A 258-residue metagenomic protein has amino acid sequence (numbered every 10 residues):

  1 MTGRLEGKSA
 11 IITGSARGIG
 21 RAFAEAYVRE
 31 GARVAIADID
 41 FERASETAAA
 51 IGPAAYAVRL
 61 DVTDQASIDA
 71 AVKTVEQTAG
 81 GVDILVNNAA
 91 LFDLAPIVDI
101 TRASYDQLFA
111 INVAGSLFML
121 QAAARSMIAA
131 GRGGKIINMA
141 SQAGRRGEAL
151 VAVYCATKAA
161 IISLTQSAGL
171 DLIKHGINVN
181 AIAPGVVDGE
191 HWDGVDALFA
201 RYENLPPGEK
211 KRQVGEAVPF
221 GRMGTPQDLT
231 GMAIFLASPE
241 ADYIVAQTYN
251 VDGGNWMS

Functional and structural regions predicted by a protein language model:
P96-I97, S104-F109, V214: Substrate-binding pocket helix/loop in short-chain dehydrogenase/reductase
V98, R146-A152, K174-H175, G221 (+1 more regions): Active-site loop immediately N-terminal to the catalytic Tyr-X3-Lys motif of short-chain dehydrogenase/reductase
L120, T157, T165: Active-site helix of classical SDR
R125, L170-D171, D242: Alpha-helical segment proximal to the catalytic Tyr-Lys
S141: Residue(s) in the substrate-gating loop at a strand-loop-helix junction that position the organic substrate next
R146, I234, V245-S258: Short C-terminal tail/terminal secondary-structure segment of NAD(P)H-dependent dehydrogenase/reductase domains
I173, N178, I244-A246: Short, small/polar-rich loop/turn modules that mediate ligand/substrate recognition or access, typified
